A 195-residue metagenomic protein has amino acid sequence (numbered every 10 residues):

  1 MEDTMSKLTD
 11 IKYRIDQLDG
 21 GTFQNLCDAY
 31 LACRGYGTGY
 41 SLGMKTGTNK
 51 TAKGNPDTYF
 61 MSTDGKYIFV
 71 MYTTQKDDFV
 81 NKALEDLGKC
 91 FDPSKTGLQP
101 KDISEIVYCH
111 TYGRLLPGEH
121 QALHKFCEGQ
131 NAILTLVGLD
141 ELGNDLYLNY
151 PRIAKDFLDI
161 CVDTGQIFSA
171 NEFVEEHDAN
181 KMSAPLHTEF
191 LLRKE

Functional and structural regions predicted by a protein language model:
M1-E189: Mixed-charge (Asp/Glu-Lys/Arg
L192-E195: Pre-Walker A (pre-P-loop) alpha-helix and adjacent loop at the N terminus of AAA/AAA+ ATPase modules, a conserved
